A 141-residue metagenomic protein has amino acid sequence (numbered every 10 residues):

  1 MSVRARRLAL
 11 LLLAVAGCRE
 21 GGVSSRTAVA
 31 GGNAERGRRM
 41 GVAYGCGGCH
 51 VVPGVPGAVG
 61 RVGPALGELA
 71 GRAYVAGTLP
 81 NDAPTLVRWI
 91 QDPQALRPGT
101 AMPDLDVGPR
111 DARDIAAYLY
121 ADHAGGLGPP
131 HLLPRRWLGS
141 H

Functional and structural regions predicted by a protein language model:
M1-L8: Bacterial N-terminal signal peptides that target proteins for export
V15-G17: C-terminal motif of bacterial Sec signal peptides marking the signal peptidase cleavage site
R19-V42, H131-H141: Electrostatic cytochrome c docking/interface patches
G21-V23, P53-G57, V75-A76, L96 (+1 more regions): Inter-heme linker and motif-flanking segments adjacent to c-type heme-binding CXXCH motifs in c-type cytochromes
A28-A34, R38-M40, V51-R88: Gly/Gly-Pro-rich "capping" loops immediately C-terminal to redox-active cysteine motifs in periplasmic/lumenal
G37, A43-P53, L86, M102 (+1 more regions): The canonical Cys-X-X-Cys-His
G60-L69, W89-A116, D122: Axial heme c-ligation environment in periplasmic c-type cytochrome domains
